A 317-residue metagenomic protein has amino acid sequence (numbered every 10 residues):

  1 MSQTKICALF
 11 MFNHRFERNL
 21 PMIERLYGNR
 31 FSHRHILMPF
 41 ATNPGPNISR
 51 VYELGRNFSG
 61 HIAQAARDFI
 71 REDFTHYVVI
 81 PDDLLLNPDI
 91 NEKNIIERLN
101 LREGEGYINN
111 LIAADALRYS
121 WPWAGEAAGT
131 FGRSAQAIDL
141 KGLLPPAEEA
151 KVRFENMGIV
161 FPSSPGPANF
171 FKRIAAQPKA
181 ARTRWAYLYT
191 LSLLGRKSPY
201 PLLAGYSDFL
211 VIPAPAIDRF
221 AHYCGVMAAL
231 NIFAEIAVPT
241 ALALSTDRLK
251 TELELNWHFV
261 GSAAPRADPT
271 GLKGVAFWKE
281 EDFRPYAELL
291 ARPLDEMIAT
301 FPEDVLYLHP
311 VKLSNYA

Functional and structural regions predicted by a protein language model:
M1-R18: N-proximal low-complexity "stem/linker" segments adjacent to membrane-targeting elements
S2-C7, Y27-I36, I48, T75: Short loop->beta transition adjacent to catalytic acidic/histidine clusters or analogous donor-positioning motifs
H14-F16, I80-L86, L242: Gly/Ser/Thr-rich loops at beta-strand to alpha-helix junctions that form or flank small-molecule/cofactor-binding
R15-N29: Short, well-formed alpha-helical segments that are part of the catalytic scaffolds of diverse glycosyltransferases
Y27-M38, E72, R98-I112, A228-A229 (+1 more regions): Structural alpha-beta junctions
L37-E103, L111, D115-A124: Active-site-proximal specificity loops/subdomain of glycosyltransferases
L85-V226, N231: Conserved catalytic core of nucleotide-sugar-dependent glycosyltransferases
P165-A317: C-terminal catalytic/acceptor-binding lobe
